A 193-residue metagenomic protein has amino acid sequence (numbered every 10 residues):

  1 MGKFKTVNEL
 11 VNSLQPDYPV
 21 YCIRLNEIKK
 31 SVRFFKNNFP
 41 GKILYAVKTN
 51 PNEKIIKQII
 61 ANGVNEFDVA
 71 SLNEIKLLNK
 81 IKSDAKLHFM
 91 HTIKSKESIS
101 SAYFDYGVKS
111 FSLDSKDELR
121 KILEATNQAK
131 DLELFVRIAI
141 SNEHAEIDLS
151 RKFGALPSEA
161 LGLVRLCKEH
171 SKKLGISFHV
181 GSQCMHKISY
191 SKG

Functional and structural regions predicted by a protein language model:
M1-L132, R165-K172, I188: A charged N-terminal "starter" segment
I93-S95, K116-L119, A139-E143, G181-Q183: Short acidic/polar capping segments at secondary-structure boundaries
A125, I140-G193: Active-site loop/helix belt of alpha/beta enzymes
E133-A139: ATP-grasp fold ATP-binding core
